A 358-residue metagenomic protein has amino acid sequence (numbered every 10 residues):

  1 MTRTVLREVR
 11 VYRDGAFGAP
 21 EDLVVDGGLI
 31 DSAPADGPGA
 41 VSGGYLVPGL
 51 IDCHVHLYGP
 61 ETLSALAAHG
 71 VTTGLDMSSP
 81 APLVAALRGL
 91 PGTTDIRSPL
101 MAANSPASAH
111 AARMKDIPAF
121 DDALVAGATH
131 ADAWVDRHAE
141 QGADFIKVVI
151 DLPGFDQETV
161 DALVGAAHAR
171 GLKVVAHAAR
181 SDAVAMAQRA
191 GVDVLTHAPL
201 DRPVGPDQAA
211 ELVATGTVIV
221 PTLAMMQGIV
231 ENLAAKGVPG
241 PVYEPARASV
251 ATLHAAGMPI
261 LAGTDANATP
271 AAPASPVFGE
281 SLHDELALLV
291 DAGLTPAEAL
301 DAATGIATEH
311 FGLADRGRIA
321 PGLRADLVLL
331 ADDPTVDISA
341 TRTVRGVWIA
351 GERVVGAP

Functional and structural regions predicted by a protein language model:
M1-T4, R10-P48: Histidine-rich, glycine-flanked metal-binding segment
T4-L6, P34-S64, A68, T72 (+1 more regions): Replace "His-x-His-based motif
V9, G28, G43, H54 (+14 more regions): Divalent metal-coordination and catalytic microenvironments
V9, P321-P358: C-terminal cap of metal-dependent C-N hydrolases
S64-L172, Q208, T215-G228, N232: Divalent-metal coordination cores built from histidine and acidic residues
V148-R247, A268-P270, G293: Active-site core of metal-dependent hydrolases
A246-L330: His/Asp/Glu-enriched, well-ordered alpha-helical/loop segment that forms or immediately abuts the divalent-metal
